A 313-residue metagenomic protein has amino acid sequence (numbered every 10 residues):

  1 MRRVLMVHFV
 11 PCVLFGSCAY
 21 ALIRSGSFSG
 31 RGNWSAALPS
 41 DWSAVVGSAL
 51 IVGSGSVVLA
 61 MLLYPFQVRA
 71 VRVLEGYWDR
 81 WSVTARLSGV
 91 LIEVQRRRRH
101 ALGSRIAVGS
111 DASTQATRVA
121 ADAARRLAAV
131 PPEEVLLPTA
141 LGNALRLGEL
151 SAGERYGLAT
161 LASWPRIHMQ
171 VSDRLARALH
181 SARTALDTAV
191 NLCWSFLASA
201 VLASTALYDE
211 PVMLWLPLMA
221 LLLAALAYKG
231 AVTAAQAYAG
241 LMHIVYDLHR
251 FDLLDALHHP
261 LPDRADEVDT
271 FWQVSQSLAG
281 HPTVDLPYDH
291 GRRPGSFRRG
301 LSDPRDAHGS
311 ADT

Functional and structural regions predicted by a protein language model:
M1, A120-A129, L216, Y228: Cytoplasmic juxtamembrane interface segments
M1-C12, L158-L216: Transmembrane alpha-helical segments and their cytosolic interface motifs in multi-pass membrane proteins
M1-L5, F9, R183, L223-D303 (+1 more regions): Cytosolic/matrix-facing juxtamembrane and C-terminal tails of multi-pass cellular membrane proteins
M1-R105: N-terminal first transmembrane alpha-helix
A37-S54, A203-L221: Hydrophobic alpha-helical transmembrane segments
G53-Y64, R98-G109, G240-H249, A265-Q273: Juxtamembrane/interfacial segments around transmembrane helices
F66-G76, P211, Q236, M242 (+1 more regions): Short, solvent-exposed secondary-structure capping/transition elements
V68-L192: Membrane-proximal, non-transmembrane interface segments of integral membrane proteins
